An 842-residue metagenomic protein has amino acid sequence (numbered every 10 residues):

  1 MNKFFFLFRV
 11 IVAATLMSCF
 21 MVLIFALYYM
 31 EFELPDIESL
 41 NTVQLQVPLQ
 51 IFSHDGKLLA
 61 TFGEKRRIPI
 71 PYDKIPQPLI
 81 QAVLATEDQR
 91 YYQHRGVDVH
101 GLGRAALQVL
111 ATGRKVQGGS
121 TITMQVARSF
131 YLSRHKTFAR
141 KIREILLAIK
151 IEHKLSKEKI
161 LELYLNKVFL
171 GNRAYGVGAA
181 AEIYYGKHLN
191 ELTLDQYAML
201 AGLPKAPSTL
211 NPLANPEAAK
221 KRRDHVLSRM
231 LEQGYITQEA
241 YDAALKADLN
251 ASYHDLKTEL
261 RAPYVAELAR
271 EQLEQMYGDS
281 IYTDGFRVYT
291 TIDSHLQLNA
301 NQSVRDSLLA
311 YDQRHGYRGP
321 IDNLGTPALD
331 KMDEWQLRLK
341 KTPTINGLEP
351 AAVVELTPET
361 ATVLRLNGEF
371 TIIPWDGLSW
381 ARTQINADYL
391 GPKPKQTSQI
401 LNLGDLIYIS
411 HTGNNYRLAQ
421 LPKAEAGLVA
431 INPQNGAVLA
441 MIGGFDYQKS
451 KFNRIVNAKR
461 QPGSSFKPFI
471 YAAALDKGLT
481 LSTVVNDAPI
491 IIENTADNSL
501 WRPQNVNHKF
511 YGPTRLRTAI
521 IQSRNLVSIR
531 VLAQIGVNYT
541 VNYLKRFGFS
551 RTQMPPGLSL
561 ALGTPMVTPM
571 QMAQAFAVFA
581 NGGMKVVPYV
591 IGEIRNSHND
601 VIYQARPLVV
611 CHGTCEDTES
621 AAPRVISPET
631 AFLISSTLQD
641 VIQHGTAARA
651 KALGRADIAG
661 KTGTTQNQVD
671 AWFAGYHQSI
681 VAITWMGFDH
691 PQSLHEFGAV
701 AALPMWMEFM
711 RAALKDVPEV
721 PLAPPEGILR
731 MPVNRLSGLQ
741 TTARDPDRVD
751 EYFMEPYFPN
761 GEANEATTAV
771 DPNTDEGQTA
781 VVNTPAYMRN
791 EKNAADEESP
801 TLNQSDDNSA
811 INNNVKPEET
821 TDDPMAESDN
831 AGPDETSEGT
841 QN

Functional and structural regions predicted by a protein language model:
M1, D255, T326-D333, E355-E359 (+9 more regions): Soluble, non-transmembrane domains of envelope/secretory-pathway proteins that act on or interact with carbohydrate
M1-F52, R90, V109-L110: N-terminal type II signal-anchor transmembrane helix that functions as the membrane-insertion/stop-transfer segment
L23-I24, R114-L366, V531, K545-R546 (+3 more regions): Non-catalytic, structured segments within soluble enzyme domains
P48-H54, I75, L192, E349-R365 (+3 more regions): A short, well-structured edge-of-sheet supersecondary motif
V83-L84, M230, A300, N435-G436 (+6 more regions): Active-site SXXK
Y92-L102, Y175-G178, T237-A240, F452 (+3 more regions): Short, well-structured active-site flanking segments
A111-K136, K187-N190, K257-R261, Q434 (+4 more regions): Conserved catalytic neighborhood of penicillin-recognizing serine enzymes
P263-S280, L428-Q461, A472-A473, A580 (+3 more regions): Active-site beta-strand/loop architecture of penicillin-binding DD-peptidases
